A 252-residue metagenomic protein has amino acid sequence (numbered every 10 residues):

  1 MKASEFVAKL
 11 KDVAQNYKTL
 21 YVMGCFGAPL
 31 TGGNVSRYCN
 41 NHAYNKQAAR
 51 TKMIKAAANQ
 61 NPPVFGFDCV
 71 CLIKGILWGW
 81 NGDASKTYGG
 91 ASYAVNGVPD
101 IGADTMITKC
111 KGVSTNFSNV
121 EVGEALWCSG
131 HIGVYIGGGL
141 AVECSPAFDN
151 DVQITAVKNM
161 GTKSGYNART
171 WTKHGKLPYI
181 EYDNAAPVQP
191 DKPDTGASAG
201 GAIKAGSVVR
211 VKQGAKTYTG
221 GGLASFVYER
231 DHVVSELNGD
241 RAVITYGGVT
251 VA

Functional and structural regions predicted by a protein language model:
M1-K86, S129-H131, V142-C144, A185 (+1 more regions): N-terminal capping segments
K2-D12, N16, P62-V64, G82-K158 (+2 more regions): ...with weaker cross-activation on analogous glycine-rich loops/strands in unrelated enzymes
L10, V209, V234, A242-I244: Hydrophobic beta-strand residues in large extracellular and virion-surface proteins
Y135, W171, V233-L237: A structural signal for short, hydrophobic beta-strand segments that form beta-sheets in beta-rich/all-beta domains
L140, G239-T245: Short aromatic-glycine-enriched beta-strand elements
M160-A199: Low-complexity, Gly/Ser/Thr/Pro-rich intrinsically disordered linker/tail segments
P193-E236: Beta-loop motif signature
Y246-A252: Boundary regions of SH3-family modules and the immediately adjacent low-complexity/disordered segments in eukaryotic
